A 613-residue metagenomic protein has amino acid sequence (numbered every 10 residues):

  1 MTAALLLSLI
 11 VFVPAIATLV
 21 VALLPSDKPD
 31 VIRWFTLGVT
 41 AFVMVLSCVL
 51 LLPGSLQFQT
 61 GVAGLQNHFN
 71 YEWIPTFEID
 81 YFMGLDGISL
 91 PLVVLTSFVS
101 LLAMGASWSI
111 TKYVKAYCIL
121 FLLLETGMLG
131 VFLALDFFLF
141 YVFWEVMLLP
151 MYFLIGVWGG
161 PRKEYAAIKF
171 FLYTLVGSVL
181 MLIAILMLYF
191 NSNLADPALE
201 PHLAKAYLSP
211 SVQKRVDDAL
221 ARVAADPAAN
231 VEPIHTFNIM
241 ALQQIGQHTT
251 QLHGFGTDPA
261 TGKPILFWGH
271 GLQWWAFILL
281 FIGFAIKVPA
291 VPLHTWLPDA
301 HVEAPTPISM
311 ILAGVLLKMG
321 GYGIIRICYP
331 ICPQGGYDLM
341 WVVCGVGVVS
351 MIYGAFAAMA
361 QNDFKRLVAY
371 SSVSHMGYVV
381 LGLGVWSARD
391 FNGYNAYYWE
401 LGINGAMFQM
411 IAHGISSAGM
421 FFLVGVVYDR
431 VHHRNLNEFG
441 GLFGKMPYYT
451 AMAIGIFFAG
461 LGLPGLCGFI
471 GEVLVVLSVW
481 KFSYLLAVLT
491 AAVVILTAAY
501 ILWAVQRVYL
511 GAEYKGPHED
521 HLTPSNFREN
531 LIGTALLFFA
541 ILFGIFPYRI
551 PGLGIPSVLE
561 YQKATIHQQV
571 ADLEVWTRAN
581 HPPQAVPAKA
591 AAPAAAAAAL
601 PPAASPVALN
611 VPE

Functional and structural regions predicted by a protein language model:
M1-L6, L24-W108, K112-I119, A198-T236 (+5 more regions): Transmembrane helix-loop-helix hairpins at membrane boundaries of multipass inner-membrane proteins
M1-L7, F12, M359: Hydrophobic transmembrane alpha-helices of multi-pass small-molecule transporters
L7-A17, I32-L46, S89-T96, Y117-L124 (+6 more regions): Hydrophobic alpha-helical transmembrane segments of polytopic
S8-L23, G38-L52, V93-S107, L124-T126 (+4 more regions): Central hydrophobic cores of alpha-helical transmembrane segments in multi-pass inner-membrane proteins across all
G38-S55, T174-F190, F457-A459, V494-I495 (+1 more regions): Hydrophobic alpha-helical membrane-insertion segments
G64-P91, F137-Y152, L461, V473-V476: Membrane-interface helix-loop-helix modules in multi-pass inner-membrane proteins
M104-W108, T126-F138, Y152-R507: Hydrophobic transmembrane alpha-helices and their helix-loop junctions in integral membrane proteins
I183-M187, L194-D196, P201-P210, D217 (+3 more regions): Cytoplasmic/organellar membrane-interface segments at the starts of transmembrane helices in multi-pass inner-membrane
